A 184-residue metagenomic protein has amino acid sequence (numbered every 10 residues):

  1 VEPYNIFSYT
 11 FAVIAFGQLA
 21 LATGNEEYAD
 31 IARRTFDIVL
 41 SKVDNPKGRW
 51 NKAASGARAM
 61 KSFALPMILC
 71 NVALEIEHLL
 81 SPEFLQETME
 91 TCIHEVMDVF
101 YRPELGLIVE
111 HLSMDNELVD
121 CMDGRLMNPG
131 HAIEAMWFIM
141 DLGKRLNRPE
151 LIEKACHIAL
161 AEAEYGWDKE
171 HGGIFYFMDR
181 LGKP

Functional and structural regions predicted by a protein language model:
V1-P184: Glycan-recognition and catalytic cores of secretory/periplasmic carbohydrate-active enzymes
